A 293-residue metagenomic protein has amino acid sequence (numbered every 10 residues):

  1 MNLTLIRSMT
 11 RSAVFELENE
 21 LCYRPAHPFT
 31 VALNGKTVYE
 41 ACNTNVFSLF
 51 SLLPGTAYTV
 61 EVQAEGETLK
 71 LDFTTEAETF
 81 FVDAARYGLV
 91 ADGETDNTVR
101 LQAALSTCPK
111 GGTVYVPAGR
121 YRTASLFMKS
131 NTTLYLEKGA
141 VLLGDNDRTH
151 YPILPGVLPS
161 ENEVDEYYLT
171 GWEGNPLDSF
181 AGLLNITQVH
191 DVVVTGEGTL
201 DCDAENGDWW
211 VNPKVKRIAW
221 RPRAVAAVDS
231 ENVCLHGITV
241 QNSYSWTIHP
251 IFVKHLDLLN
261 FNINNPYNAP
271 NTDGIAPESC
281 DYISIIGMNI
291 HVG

Functional and structural regions predicted by a protein language model:
M1-G293: Extracellular/periplasmic carbohydrate-active domains that bind, remodel, or depolymerize complex polysaccharides
